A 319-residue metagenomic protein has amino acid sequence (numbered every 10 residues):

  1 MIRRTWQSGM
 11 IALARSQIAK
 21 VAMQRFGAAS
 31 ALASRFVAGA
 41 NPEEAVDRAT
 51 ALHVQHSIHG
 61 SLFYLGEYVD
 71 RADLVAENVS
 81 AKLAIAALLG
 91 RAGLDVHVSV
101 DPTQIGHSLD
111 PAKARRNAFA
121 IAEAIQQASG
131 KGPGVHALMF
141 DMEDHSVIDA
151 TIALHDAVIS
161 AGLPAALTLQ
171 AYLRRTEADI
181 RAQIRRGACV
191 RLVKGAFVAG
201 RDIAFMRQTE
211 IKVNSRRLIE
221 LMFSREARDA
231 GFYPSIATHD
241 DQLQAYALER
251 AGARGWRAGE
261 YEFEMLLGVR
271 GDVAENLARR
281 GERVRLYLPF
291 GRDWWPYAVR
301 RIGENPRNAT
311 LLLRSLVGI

Functional and structural regions predicted by a protein language model:
M1-I319: Positively charged, amphipathic and often flexible ligand-engagement surfaces
